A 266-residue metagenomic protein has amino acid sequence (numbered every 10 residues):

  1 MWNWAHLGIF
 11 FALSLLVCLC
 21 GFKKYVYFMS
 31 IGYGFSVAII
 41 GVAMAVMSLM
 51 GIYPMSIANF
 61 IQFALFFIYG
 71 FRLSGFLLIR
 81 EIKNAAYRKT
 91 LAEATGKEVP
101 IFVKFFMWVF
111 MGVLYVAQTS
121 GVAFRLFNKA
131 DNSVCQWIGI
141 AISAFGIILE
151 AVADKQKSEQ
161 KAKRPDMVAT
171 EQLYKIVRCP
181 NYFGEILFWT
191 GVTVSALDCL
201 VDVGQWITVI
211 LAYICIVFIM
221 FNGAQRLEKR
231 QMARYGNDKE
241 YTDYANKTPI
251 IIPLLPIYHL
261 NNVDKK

Functional and structural regions predicted by a protein language model:
W2-S14, C18-G21, S36-G70, S120-Q156 (+1 more regions): Hydrophobic transmembrane alpha-helices
S14-K24, G75-E81: C-terminal ends of transmembrane helices
K24-A38, A85-M107, M167-Y174: Juxtamembrane helix-capping/reentrant segments at transmembrane boundaries
A58-E98: A basic- and aromatic-enriched beta-loop-alpha substructure that forms the phosphate/nucleotide- and DNA/RNA-contacting
Y69, L73-F76, I101-G112, T190-V192: Membrane-interface module
L78-I79, Y87-E93, F106-A130, V134 (+1 more regions): Long, charge-rich intrinsically disordered scaffolds of nucleic-acid metabolism proteins
I101-V116, I176-I186: Membrane-interface loop-to-helix entry segments
